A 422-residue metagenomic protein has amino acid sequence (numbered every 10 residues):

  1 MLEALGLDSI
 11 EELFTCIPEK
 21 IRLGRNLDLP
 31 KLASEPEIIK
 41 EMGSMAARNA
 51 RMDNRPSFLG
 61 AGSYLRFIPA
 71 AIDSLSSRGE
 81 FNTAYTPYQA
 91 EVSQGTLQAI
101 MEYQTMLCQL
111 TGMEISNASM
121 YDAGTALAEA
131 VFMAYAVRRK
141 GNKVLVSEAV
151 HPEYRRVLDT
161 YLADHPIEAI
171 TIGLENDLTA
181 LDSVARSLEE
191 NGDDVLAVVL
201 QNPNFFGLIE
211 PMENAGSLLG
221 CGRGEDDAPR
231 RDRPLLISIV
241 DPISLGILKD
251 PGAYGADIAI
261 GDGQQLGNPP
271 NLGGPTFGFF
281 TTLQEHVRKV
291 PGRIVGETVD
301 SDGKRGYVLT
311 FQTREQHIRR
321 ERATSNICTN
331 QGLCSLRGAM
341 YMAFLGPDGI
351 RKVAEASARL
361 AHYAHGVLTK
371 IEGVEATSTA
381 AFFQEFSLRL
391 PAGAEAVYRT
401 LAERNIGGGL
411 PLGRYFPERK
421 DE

Functional and structural regions predicted by a protein language model:
E3, D28-L32, A90-S93, M120 (+13 more regions): Hydrophobic alpha-helical scaffolding
L7-I21, A256-G261: TRNA-binding/sensing appendages of the translation machinery
T15, E19-E102: N-terminal entrance/gating region of PLP-dependent enzymes' catalytic architecture
N54-G60, Q109, I115-M120, V146-S147 (+7 more regions): General beta-strand structural signal in soluble alpha/beta enzymes
Y88-V92, Q104, Q109-A128: Short loop-beta-helix segment that forms the pyridoxal 5′-phosphate
G95, T125-G306, G373, E395-L401: Conserved PLP-enzyme active-site core in the AAT-like
L266-E372, A376-T379: Active-site C-terminal subdomain of aminotransferase-like
G346-E422: Conserved C-terminal alpha-helix-loop-beta "cap" of PLP-dependent enzymes that closes/shapes the active-site mouth
